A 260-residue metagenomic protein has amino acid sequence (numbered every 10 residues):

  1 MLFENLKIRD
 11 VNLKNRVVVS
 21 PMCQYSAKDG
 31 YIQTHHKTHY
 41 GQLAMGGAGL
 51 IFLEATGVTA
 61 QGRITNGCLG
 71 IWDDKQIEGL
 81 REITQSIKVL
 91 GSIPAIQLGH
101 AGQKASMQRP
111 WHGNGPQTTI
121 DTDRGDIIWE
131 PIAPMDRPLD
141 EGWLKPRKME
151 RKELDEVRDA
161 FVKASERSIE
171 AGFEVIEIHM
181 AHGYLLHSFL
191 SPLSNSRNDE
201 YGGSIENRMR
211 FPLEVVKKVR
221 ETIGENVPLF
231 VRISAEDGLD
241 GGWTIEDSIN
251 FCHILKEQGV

Functional and structural regions predicted by a protein language model:
M1-A101, Q108-P110, P146, V157 (+1 more regions): N-terminal capping/small domains of soluble enzymes
S20, E54, A95-G99, M135 (+2 more regions): A cross-family glycoside hydrolase active-site/sugar-binding cleft signature
G30, R158-V162, R167-I169, Y201-E214 (+1 more regions): Active-site glycine- and acidic-residue-rich loops that bind and position anionic ligands or nucleotide-like cofactors
A44-M45, K88, I169, H253-G259: Non-catalytic positions within long, well-ordered alpha-helices that form the structural scaffold/packing of enzyme
F52-I77, L98-T118, E177-G203, G238: Glycine-rich, proline-tolerant flexible connector loops at the mouths of alpha/beta enzymes
L69-A95, L190-F230: Alpha-helix-loop-beta-strand connector modules within alpha/beta enzyme cores
Q85, I93, G99-A171: Non-globular sequence segments
